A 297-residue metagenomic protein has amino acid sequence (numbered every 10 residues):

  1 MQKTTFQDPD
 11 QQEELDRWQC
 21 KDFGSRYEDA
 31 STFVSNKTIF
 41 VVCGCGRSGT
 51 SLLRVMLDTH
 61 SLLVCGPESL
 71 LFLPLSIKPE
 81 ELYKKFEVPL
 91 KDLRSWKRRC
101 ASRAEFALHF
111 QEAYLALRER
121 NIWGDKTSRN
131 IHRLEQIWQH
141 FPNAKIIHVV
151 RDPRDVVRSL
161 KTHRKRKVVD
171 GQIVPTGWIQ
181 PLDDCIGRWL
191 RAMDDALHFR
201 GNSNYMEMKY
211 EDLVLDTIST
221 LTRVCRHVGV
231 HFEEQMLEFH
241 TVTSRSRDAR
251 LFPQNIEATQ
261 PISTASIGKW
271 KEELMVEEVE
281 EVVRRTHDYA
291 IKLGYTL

Functional and structural regions predicted by a protein language model:
M1-L108, L117: PAPS-dependent sulfotransferase catalytic core
M1-V41, K161-K165, V169-D170, W178-I179 (+2 more regions): PAPS-dependent sulfotransferases, especially Golgi type II membrane carbohydrate sulfotransferases
R54, Q111, L134, L221 (+1 more regions): Generic structural marker for isolated residues within well-ordered, non-membrane alpha-helices of soluble domains
I77-E87, L117-L237, V242-P261: PAPS-dependent sulfotransferase catalytic domain
